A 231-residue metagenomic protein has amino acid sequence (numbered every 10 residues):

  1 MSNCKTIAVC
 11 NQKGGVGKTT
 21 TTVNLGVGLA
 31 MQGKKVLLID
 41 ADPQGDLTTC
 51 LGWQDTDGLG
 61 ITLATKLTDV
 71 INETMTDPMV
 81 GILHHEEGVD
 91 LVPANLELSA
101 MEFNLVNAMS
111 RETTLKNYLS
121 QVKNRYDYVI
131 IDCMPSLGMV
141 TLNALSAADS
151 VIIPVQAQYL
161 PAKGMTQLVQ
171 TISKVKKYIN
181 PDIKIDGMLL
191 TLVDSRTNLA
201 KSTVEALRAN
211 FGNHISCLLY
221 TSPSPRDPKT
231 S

Functional and structural regions predicted by a protein language model:
M1-S222, R226: P-loop NTP-binding core
